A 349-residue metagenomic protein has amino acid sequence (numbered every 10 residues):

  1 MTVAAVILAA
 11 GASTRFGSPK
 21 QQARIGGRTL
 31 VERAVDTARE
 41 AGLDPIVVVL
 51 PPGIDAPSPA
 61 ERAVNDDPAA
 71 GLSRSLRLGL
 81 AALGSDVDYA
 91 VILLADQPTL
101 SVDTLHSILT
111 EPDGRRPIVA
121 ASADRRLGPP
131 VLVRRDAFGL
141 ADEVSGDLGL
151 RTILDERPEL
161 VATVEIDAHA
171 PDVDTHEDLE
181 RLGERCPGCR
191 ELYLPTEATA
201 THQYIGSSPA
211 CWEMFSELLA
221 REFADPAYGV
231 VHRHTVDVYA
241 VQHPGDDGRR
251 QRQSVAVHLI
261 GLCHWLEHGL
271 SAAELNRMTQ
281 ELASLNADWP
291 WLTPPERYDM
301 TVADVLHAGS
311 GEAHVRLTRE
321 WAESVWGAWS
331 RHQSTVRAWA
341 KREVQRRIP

Functional and structural regions predicted by a protein language model:
M1-L50: N-terminal glycine-rich phosphate-binding loop and ensuing alpha1 helix
G11, R33, A41, N65-P68 (+3 more regions): Structured catalytic cores of enzymes that bind and process phosphorylated ligands/cofactors
V31-I92, D103: Conserved N-terminal catalytic core of the sugar/cofactor nucleotidyltransferase
A69-L140: Conserved beta-loop-beta/alpha segment of the NTase-like Rossmann-fold superfamily that binds/positions NTPs
T99, L132, D172-V173, G206: Short aromatic/basic micro-patch
G139-L182: Conserved alpha/beta core of the MobA/IspD/sugar-nucleotide pyrophosphorylase nucleotidyltransferase superfamily
T152, P171, E180-P349: Intrinsically disordered, low-complexity linkers and terminal regions that flank or interleave Cys/His-based
